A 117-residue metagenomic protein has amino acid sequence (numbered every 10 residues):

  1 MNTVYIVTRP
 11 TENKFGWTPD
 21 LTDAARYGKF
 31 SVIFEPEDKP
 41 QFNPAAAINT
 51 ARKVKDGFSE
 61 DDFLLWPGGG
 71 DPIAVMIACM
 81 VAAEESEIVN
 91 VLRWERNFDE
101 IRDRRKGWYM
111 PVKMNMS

Functional and structural regions predicted by a protein language model:
M1-F63, C79-S117: Long, low-complexity, Lys/Arg-enriched
T11-E12, G70-P72: Short beta->alpha connector loops
N43, G69-G70: Generic, well-ordered alpha-helical segments
F63-G69: Short N-terminal targeting/anchoring amphipathic segment
P72-A78: Short, well-ordered alpha-helical microsegments
